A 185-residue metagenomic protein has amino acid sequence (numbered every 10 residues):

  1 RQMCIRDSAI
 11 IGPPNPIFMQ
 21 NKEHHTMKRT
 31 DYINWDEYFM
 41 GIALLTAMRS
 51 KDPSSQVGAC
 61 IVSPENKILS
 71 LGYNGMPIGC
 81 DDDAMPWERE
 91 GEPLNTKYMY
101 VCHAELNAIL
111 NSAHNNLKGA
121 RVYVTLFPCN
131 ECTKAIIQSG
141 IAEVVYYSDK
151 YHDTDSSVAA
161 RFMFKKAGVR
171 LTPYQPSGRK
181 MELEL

Functional and structural regions predicted by a protein language model:
R1-I5: Short, small-residue-biased leader/transition segments that mark boundaries at the very start of proteins
A9-I11, N15-L185: Zinc-dependent deaminase catalytic domain
